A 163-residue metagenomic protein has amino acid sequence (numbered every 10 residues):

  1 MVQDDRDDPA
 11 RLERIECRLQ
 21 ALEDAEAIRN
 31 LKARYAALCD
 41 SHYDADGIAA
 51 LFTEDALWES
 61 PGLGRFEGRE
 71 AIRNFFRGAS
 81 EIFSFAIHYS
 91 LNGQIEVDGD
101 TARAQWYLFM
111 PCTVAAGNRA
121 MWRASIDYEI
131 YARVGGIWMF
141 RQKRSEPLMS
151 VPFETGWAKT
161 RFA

Functional and structural regions predicted by a protein language model:
M1-L38, A45, A50: Short, low-complexity N-terminal intrinsically disordered segments enriched in polar/charged residues
V2-E16, S80-A163: A beta-strand edge to alpha-helix "cap/lid" segment located at domain peripheries
N30, E67, I126: Short, well-structured alpha-helical interface segments that form or flank functional binding sites
A36, R73-F76, Y128: Short, well-ordered alpha-helical packing segments
S41-Y43, V134: A short, glycine-centered helix-capping/turn motif at helix boundaries that positions DNA-contacting or catalytic
H42, A50, A120-R123: Glycine-rich, flexible loop segments associated with nucleotide phosphate handling
D44-L108: A solvent-exposed, acidic/Ser-Thr-rich amphipathic alpha-helical stretch
